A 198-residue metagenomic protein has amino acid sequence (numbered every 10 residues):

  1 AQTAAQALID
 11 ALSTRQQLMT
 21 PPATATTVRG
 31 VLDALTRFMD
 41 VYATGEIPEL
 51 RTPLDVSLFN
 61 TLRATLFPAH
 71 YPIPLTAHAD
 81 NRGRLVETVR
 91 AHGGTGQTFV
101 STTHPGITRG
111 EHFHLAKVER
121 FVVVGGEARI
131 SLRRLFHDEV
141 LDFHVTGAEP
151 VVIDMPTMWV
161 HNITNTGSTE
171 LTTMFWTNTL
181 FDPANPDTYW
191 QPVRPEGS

Functional and structural regions predicted by a protein language model:
A1-L75: Mid/C-terminal beta-alpha module of Rossmann-like enzyme folds, strongest in SDR-family dehydrogenases/epimerases
Y71, T76-E111: A short glycine-rich, His/Asp/Glu-containing loop-to-beta-strand
G94, I107-R120, G147-A148: A short beta-loop-beta micro-motif enriched in histidine and acidic residues
G94, T103, V123-G125, L135-E139: Double-stranded beta-helix
A116-K117, E149, W159, T169: A generic "binding-loop/recognition-motif" signal
A116-R134: Glycine- and acidic-residue-biased ligand/ion/polar-headgroup-sensing regions
R134-M158, T164: Short acidic-glycine-tyrosine-enriched beta hairpin
H137-E139, V160, T164-S198: Double-stranded beta-helix
